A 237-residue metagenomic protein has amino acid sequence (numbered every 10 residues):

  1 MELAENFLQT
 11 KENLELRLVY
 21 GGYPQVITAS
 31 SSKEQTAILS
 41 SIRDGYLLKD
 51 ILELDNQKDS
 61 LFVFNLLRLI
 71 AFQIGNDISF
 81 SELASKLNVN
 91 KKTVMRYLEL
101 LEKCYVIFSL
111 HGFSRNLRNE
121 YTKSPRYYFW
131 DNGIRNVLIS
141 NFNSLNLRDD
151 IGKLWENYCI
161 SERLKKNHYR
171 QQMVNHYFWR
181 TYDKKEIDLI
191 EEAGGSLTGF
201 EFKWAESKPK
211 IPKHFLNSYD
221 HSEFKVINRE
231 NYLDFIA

Functional and structural regions predicted by a protein language model:
A4-S41: Amphipathic alpha-helical "lid/sensor" segments that cap RecA-like P-loop NTPase cores
I27-I187, E191: Accessory nucleic acid-recognition modules appended to NTPase machines
Y128, Y177, T198-F200, K225-I227: Hydrophobic/aromatic beta-strand patches that form the interior of the parallel beta-sheet core in alpha/beta enzyme
V174, G195, D220-E223: Short glycine-/polar-rich loops that comprise or flank the Walker A/P-loop and associated switch/sensor motifs
Y182-K185, S196-L197, A205-K208: Short Gly/Pro-enriched loop/turn and capping motifs at secondary-structure junctions
E191-G199: Active-site beta-strand-loop-beta-strand hairpin of nuclease catalytic cores that positions key catalytic residues
W204-A237: Catalytic cores of nucleic-acid endonucleases
